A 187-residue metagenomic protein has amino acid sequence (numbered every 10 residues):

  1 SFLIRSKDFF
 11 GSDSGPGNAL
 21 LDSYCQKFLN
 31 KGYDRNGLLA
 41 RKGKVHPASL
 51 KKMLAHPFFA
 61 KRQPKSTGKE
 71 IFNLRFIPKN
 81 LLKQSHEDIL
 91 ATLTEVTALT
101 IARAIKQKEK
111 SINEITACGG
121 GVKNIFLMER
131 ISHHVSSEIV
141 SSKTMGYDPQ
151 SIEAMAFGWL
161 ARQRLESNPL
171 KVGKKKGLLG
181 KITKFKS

Functional and structural regions predicted by a protein language model:
S1-S6: Gly/Thr-rich phosphate-binding beta-strand-loop-beta motif of the actin/hexokinase/Hsp70
K7-A98, S167, G173-S187: Conserved ATP-utilizing enzyme core subdomain
P16-L21, L93, L127, Q150-E153 (+1 more regions): Catalytic-loop motifs flanking and including active-site residues across diverse enzymes
T97, I131, A154: Hydrophobic, well-ordered secondary-structure elements that form the walls of internal hydrophobic environments
A102-N113: Phosphate/pyrophosphate-binding loops at sites that engage ATP/ADP/AMP, CoA/4′-phosphopantetheine, polyphosphate
I112-I131: Glycine-rich phosphate-binding loops at beta-strand->alpha-helix junctions
H134-A156: Conserved phosphate-binding/catalytic loops in two-lobed NTP-binding clefts
A161-E166: Internal hydrophobic alpha-helix adjacent to the cofactor/substrate pocket in enzyme cavities
